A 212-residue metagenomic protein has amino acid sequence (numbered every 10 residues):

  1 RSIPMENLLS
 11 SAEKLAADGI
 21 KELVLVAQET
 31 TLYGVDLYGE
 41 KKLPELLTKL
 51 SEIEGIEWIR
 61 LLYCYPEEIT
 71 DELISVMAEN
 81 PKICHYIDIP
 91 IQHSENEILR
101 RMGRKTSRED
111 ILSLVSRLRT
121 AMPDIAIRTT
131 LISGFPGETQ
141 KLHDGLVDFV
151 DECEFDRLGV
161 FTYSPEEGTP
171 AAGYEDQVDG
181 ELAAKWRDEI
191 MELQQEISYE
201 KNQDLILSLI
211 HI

Functional and structural regions predicted by a protein language model:
R1-E6: Canonical Radical SAM [4Fe-4S] cluster-binding loop centered on the CxxxCxxC motif and its immediate flanking residues
L9-S10, V26, D151, G159: Short, surface-exposed helix/turn micro-motifs that flank interaction/cofactor sites
S11-K14, D18, A171: S-adenosyl-L-methionine-dependent methyltransferase catalytic core, i.e., the SAM/SAH-binding region
A17-H143: Conserved SAM/AdoMet-binding glycine-rich loop
H85, E97-S208: A structural motif corresponding to the C-terminal lobe/cap of the Radical SAM core domain
I210-I212: Conserved small/polar residues in nucleotide/adenosyl-binding loops
